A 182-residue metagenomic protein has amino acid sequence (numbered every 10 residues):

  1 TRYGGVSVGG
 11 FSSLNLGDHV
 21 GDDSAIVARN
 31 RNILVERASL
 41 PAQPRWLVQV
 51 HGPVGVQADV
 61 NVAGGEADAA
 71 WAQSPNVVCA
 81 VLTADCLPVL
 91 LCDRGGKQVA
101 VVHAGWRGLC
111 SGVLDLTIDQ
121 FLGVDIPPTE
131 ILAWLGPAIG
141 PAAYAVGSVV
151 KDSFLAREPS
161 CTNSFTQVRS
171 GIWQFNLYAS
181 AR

Functional and structural regions predicted by a protein language model:
T1-R182: Active-site microenvironment for binding and transforming phosphate-containing groups
